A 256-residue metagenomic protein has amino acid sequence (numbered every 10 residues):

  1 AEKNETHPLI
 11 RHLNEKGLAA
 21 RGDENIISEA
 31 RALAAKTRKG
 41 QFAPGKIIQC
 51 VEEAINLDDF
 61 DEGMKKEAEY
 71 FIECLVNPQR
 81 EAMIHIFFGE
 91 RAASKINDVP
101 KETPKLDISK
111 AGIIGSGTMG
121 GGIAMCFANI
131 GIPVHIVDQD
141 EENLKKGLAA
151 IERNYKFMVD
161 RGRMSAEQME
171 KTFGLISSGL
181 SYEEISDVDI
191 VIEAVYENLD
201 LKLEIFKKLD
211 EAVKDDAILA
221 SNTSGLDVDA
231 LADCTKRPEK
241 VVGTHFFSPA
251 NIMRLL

Functional and structural regions predicted by a protein language model:
A1-D107: Intrinsically disordered, low-complexity segments enriched in small/flexible residues
K36-K39, E102-K105, F127, Q168-E170 (+1 more regions): Replace "in large, NTP-powered and nucleic-acid-processing enzymes" with "in large, NTP-powered factors and other
A93-N154, S177, A212: NAD(P)+-binding Rossmann beta1-loop-alpha1 motif at the extreme N-terminus of oxidoreductases
E141-D189, L199-E204: Conserved N-terminal Rossmann-fold NAD(P) cofactor-binding segment
V195-Y196, S224: Short glycine-/small-residue-rich Rossmann-like dinucleotide-binding loops
L201-L256: Rossmann-fold NAD(P)-binding glycine/threonine-rich loop
